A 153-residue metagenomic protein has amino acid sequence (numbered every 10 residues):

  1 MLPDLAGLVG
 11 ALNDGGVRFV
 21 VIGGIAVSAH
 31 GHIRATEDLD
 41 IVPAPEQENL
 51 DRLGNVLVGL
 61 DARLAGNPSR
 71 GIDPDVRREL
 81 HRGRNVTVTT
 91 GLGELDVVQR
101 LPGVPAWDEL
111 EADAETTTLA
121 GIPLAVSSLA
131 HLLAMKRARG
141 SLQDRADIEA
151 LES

Functional and structural regions predicted by a protein language model:
M1-S153: Compositionally biased terminal segments of proteins
